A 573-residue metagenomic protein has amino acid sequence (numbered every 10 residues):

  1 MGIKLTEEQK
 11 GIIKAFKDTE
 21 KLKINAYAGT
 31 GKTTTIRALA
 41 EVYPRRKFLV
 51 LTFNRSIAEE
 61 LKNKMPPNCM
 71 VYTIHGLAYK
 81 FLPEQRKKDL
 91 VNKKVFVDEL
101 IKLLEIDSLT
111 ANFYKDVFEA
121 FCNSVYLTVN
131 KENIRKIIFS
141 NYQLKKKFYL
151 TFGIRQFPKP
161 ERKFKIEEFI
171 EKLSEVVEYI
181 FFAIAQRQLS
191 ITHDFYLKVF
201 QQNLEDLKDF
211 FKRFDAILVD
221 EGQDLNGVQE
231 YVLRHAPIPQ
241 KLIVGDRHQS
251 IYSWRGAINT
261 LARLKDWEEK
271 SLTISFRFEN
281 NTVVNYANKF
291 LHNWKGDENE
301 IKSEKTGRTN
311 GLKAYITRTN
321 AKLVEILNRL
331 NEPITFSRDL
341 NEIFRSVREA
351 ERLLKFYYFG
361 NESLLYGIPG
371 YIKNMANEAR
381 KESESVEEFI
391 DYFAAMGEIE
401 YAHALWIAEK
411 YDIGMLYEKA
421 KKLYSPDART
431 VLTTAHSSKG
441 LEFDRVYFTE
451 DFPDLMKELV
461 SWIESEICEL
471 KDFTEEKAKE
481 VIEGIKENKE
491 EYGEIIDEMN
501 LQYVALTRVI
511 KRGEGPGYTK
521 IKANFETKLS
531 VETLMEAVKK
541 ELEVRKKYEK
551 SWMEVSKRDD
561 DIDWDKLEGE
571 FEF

Functional and structural regions predicted by a protein language model:
M1-K87, N288, T507: P-loop NTPase Walker
T6-I13, K17, K21-L22, F169-N259 (+1 more regions): Conserved helicase NTPase motor core
I24-T30, T34-I36, F53-S56, A216 (+9 more regions): Conserved helicase motor core of SF1/SF2 NTP-dependent helicases
R55-V125, T335-R345: Conserved P-loop NTPase-based nucleic-acid remodeling module centered on helicase motor cores
R86-I180, N361-S383: ATP-hydrolysis module of ASCE/P-loop NTPase motor domains, specifically the Walker B Asp-Glu catalytic pair
L127-D206, A394-S425: Conserved helicase NTPase catalytic core signature
N310-V431: Conserved helicase/translocase motor-coupling segment
A404-R445, E450-E554: C-terminal accessory regions
